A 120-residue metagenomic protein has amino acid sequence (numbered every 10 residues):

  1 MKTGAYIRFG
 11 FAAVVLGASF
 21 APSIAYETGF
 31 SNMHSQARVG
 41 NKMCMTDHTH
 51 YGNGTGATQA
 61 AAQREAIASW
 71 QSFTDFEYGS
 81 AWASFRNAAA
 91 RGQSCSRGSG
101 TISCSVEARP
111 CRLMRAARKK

Functional and structural regions predicted by a protein language model:
T3-R8, A21-K120: Domain-level marker for long, solvent-exposed, non-transmembrane regions
G10-S19: Bacterial N-terminal signal peptides
